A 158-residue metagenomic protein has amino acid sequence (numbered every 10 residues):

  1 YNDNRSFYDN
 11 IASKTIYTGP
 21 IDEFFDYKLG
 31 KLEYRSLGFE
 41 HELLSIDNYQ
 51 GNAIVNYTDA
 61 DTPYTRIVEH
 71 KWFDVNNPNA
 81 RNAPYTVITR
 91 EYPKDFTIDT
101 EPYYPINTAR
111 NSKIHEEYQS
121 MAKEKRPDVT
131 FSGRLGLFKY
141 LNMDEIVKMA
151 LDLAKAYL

Functional and structural regions predicted by a protein language model:
Y1-D9: A conserved short coil-to-beta-strand element within the FAD-binding core of flavoproteins
S6, T18-G19: Short, well-ordered coil/turn residues at beta-beta hairpins and beta-strand->alpha-helix junctions within
A12-S13, E23-Y157: C-terminal segments that line or cap access tunnels to active or ligand-binding sites in enzymes and enzyme-associated
